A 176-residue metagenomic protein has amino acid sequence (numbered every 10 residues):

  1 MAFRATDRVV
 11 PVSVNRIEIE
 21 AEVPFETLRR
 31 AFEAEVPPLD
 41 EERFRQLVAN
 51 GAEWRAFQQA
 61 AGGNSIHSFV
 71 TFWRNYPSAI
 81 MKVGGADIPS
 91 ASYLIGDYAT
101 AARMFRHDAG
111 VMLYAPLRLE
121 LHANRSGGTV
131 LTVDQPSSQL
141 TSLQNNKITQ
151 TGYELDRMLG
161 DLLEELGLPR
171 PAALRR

Functional and structural regions predicted by a protein language model:
M1-R176: Feature detects long, helix-prone N-terminal segments enriched in hydrophobes
